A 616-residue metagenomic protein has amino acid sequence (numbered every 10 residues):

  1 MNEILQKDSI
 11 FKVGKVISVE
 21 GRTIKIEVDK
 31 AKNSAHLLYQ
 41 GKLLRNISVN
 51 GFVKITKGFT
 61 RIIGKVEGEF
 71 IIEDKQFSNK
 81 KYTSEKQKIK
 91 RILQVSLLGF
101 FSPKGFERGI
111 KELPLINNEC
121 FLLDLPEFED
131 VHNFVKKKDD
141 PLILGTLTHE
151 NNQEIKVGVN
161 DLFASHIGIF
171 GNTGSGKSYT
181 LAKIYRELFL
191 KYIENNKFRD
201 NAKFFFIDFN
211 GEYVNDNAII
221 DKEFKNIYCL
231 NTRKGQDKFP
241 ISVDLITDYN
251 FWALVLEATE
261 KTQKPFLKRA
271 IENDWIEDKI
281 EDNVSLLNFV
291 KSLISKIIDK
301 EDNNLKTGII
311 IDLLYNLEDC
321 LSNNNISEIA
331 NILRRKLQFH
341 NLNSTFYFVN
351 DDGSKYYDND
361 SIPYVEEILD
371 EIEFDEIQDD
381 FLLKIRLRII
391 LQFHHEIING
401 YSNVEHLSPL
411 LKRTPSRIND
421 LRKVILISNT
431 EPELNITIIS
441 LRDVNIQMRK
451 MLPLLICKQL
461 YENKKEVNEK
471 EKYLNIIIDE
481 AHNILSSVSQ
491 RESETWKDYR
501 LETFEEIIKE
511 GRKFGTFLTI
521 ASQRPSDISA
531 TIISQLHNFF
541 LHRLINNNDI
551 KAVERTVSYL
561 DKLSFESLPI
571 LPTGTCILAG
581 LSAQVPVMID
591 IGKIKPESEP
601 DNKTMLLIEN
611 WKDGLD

Functional and structural regions predicted by a protein language model:
N2-K136: Conserved ASCE P-loop ATPase motor domains encompassing nucleic-acid-directed helicases/translocases
I143-N231, L578, I608-W611, D616: Glycine-rich phosphate-binding loop of nucleotide-binding enzymes
T173, N445, P525: The conserved Walker
N201-F205, L434-I436, E471-N475, F514-T519: Loop/turn-to-beta-strand initiation segments
G211-N217, V243-T503: P-loop NTPase motor domains
Y228-K234, S242, I246, F539-N548: Conserved AAA+ ATPase "SRH/arginine-finger" region at the nucleotide-binding site
A258, Y499-L501, E505-G592: Conserved ATP-driven motor cores of ASCE-family P-loop NTPases powering translocation/secretion/packaging/pilus
F348, T573-D616: Conserved P-loop NTPase motor module
